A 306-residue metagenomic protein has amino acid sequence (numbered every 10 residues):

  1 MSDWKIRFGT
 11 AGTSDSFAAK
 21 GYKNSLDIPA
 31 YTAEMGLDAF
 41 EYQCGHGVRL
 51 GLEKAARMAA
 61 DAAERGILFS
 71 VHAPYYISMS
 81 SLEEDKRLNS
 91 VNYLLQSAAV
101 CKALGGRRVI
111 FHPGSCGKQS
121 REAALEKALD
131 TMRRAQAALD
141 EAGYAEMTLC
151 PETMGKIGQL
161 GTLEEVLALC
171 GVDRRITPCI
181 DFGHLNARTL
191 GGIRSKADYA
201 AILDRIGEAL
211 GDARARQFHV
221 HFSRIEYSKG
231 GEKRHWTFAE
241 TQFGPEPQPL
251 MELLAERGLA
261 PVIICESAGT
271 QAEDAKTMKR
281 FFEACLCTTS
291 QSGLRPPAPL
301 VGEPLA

Functional and structural regions predicted by a protein language model:
M1-A98, T288-S290, L294: N-terminal pre-domain/capping segments
A11-D15, Q43-G47, P74-S78, G114-C116 (+4 more regions): Active-site beta-loop-alpha junctions enriched in small/polar residues
A19-P29, G51-A59, R121-D140, K156-R174 (+2 more regions): Distinct, well-ordered alpha-helical segments
P29-E34, L52-S70, A99-A103, A137-G143 (+3 more regions): Acidic (Asp/Glu)-rich catalytic clusters
T32, H72, C101, D181 (+2 more regions): Conserved, mostly hydrophobic/aromatic
A63-E64, S80-I180: Active-site acidic/histidine proton-transfer and metal-coordination neighborhood in alpha/beta enzyme cores
A135-E232, W236: Acidic/histidine-rich catalytic cores of soluble enzymes
